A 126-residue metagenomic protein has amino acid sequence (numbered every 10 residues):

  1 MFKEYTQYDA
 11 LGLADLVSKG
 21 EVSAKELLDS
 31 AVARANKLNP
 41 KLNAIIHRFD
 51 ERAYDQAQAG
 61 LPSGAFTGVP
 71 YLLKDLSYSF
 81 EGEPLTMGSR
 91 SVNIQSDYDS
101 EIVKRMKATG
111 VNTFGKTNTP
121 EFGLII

Functional and structural regions predicted by a protein language model:
M1-H47: An N-terminal boundary/leader segment
G12-L13, G60, E101-I102: Residues within well-ordered alpha-helices
R34, L38, Q56, T109 (+1 more regions): Short alpha-helical functional segments enriched in proximate histidine and acidic residues
R34-A35, A53, F122-I125: Short secondary-structure boundary/hinge segments and terminal tails
R48-A65: Histidine-rich, glycine-flanked metal-binding segment
F66-I126: Short glycine/serine-rich loop/turn segments
